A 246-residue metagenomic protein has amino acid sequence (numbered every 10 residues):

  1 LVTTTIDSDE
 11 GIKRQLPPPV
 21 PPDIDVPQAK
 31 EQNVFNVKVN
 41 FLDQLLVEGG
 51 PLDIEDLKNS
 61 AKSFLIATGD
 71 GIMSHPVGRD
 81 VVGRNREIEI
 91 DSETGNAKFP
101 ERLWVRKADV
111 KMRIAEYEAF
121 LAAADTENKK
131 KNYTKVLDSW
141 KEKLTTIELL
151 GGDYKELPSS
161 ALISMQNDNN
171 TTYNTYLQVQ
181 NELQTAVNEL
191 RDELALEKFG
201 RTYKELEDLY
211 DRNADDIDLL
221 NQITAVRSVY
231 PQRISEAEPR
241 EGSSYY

Functional and structural regions predicted by a protein language model:
T4-Y246: Long, low-hydrophobicity, acidic/polar, solvent-exposed interaction domains
